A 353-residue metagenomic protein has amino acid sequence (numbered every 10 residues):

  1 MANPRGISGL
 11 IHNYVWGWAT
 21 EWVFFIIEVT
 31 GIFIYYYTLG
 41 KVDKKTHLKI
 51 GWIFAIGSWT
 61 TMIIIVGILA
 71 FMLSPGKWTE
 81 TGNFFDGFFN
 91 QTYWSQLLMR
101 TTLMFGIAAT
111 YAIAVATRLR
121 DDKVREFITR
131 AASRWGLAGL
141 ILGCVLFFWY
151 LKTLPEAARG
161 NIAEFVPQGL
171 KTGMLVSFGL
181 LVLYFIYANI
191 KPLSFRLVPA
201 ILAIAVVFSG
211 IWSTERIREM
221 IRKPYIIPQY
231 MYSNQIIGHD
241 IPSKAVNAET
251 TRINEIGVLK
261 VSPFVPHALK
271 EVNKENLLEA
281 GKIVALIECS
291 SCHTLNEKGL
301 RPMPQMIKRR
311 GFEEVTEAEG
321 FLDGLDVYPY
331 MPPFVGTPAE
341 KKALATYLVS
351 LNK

Functional and structural regions predicted by a protein language model:
M1-G257: Polytopic transmembrane helical bundles with strong interfacial aromatic enrichment
M99, N273-L277, R310, G336: Extracytoplasmic/periplasmic, Sec-exported soluble proteins
A248-V284: Electrostatic cytochrome c docking/interface patches
N276-E279, I287, A339, A343: Short, well-structured alpha-helical interface segments that form or flank functional binding sites
L278, V284-L286, Y328, K353: Short sequence/structural segments immediately N-terminal
S291-T294, P302-K353: Extracytoplasmic electron-transfer domains, predominantly the class I c-type cytochrome c fold
E297: Short functional micro-motifs and their immediate structural scaffolds
